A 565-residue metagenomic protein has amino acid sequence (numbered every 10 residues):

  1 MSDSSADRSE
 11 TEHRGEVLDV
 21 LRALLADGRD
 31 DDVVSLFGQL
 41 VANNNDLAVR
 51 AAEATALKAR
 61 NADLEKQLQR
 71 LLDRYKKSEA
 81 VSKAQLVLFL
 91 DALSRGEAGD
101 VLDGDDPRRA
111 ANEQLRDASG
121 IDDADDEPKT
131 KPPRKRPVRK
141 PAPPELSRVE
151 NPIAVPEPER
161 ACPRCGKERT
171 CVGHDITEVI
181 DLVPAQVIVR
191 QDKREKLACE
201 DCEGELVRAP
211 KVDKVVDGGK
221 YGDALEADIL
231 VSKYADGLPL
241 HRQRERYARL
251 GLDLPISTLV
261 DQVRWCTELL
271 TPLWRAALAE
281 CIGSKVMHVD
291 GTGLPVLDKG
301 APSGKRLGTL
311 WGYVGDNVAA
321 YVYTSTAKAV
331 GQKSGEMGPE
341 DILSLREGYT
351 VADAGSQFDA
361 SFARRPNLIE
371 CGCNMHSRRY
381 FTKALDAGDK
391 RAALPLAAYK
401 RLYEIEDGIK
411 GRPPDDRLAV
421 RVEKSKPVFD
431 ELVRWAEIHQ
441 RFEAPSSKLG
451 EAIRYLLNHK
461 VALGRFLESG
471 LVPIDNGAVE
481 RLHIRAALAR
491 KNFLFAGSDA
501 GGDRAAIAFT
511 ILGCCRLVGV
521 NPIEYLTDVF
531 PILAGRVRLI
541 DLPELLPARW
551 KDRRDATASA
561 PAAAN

Functional and structural regions predicted by a protein language model:
M1-K220, H288-V289, P295, L542 (+1 more regions): Short, flexible loop/hinge motifs at secondary-structure junctions
L40, Y75, C162, C199 (+11 more regions): Mobile genetic element proteins and their domesticated derivatives, centered on retroelements and DNA transposons
E159, P163, D236, H241-L345 (+2 more regions): Gly/Pro-rich turn-and-neighbor structural signature
C171-G173, V207-P210, V296-D298, Y321-V322 (+5 more regions): Short helix/loop capping segments that flank catalytic or ligand/cofactor-binding pockets
L225-D236: Short, amphipathic alpha-helical "recognition" segments used to contact nucleic acids or chromatin
V286, Y349, A354, R365-A397: Conserved beta-strand -> loop -> alpha-helix junction used to position metal-binding or nucleic-acid-contacting
A301-R306, L310, S361-E370, A387-G388: Short secondary-structure boundary/capping segments
L345, A352-Q357, S361, A397-N565: Acidic/histidine-rich catalytic cores and adjacent linkers of DNA breakage/strand-transfer/modification proteins
